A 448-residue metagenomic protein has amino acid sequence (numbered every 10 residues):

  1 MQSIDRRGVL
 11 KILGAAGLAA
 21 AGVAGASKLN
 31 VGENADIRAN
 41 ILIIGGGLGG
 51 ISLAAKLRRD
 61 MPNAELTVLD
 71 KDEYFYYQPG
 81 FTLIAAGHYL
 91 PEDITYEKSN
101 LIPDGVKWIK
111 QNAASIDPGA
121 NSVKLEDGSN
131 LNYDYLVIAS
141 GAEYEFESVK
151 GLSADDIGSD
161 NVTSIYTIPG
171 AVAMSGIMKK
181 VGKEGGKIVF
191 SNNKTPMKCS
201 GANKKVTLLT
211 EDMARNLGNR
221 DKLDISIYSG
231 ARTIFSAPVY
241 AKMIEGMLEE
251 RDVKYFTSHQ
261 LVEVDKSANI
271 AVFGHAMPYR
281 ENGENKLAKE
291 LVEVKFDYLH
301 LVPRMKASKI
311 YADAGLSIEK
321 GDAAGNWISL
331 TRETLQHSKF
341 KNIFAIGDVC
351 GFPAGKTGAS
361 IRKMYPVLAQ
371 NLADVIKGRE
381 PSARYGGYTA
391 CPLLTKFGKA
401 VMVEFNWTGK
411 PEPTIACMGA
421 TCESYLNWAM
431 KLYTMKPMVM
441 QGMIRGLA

Functional and structural regions predicted by a protein language model:
M1-G17: N-terminal secretory signal peptides and thylakoid transit peptides that target proteins across membranes
K11, N30-K107, K194-P238: Beta1-alpha1 glycine-rich phosphate/pyrophosphate-binding loop at the start of Rossmann-like nucleotide-binding domains
V106-S115, E211-G325: A Rossmann-like FAD-binding core segment of flavoenzymes
G141-G218: Glycine-rich dinucleotide-binding loop and its adjacent helix/turn
D156-G182, V292-K363: FAD-site-proximal beta/loop scaffold in flavoenzymes
V349-R379, A383-Y385: A conserved FAD-binding loop/helix module that cradles the flavin
A373-P411: Active-site-proximal substrate-binding core of FAD-dependent oxidoreductases
M402-A448: C-terminal auxiliary extensions adjacent to catalytic cores
